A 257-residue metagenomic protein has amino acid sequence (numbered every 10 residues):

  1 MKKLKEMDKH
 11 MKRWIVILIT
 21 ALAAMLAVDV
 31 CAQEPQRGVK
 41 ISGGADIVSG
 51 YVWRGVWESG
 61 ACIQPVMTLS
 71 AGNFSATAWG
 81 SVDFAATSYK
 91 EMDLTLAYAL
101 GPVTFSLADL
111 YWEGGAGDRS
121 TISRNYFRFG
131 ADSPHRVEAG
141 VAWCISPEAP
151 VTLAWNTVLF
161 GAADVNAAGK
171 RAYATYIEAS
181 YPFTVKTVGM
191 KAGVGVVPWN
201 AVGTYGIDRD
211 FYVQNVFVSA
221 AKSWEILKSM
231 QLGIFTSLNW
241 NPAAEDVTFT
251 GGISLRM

Functional and structural regions predicted by a protein language model:
M1-K40: Cleavable N-terminal export/targeting peptides
A32-F84: Short glycine/proline- and aromatic-enriched beta-strand/turn motifs that initiate or cap beta-hairpins
Q33-K40, N73, S106, S146-P150 (+3 more regions): Short loop/turn motifs that connect adjacent beta-strands in outer-membrane beta-barrel proteins
R37-V39, S59-I63, S88-M92, S133-V137 (+3 more regions): Residues that define the transmembrane beta-barrel architecture of outer-membrane proteins
G43-A45, M67, A76-A78, L96 (+6 more regions): Membrane-embedded beta-strand positions of outer-membrane beta-barrel proteins
V48-R54, F74, W79-T87, L110-T121 (+5 more regions): Sequence/structural signature of outer-membrane beta-barrel proteins
Y126-G203: Detector for outer-membrane/organellar transmembrane beta-barrel domains, recognizing the amphipathic beta-strand
Y181-F183, V218, E245-M257: Outer-membrane beta-barrel "beta-signal"
